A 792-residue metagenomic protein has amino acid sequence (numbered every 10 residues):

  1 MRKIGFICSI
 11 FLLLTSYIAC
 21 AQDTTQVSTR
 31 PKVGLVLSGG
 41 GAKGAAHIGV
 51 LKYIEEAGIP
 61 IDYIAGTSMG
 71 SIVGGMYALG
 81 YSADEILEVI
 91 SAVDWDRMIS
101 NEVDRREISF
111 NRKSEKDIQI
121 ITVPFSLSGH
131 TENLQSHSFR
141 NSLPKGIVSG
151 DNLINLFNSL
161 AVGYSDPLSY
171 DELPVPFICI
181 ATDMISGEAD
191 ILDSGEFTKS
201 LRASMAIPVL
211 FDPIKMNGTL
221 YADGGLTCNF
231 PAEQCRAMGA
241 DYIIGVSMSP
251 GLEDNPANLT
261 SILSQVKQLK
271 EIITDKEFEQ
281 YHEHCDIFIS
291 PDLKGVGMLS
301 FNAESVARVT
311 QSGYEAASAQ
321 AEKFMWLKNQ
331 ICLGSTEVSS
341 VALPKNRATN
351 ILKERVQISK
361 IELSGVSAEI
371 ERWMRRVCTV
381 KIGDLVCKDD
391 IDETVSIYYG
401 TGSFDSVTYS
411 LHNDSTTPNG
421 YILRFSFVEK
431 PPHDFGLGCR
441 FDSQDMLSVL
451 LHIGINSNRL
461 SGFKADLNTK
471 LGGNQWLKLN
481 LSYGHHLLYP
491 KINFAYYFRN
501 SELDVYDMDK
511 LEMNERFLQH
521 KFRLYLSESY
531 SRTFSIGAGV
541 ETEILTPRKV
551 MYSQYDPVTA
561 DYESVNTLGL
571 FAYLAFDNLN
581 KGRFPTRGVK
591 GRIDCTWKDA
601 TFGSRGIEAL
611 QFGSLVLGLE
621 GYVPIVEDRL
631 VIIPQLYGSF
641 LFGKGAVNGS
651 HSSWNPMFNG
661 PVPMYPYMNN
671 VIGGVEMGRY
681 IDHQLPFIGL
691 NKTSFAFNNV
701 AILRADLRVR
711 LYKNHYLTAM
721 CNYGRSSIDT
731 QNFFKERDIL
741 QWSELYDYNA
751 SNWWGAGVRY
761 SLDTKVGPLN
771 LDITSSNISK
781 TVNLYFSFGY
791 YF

Functional and structural regions predicted by a protein language model:
M1-Q26, F640, W654: Bacterial Sec-dependent N-terminal signal peptides
A21-T67, G75-S396, G400-N413, Y421 (+1 more regions): Patatin-like phospholipase
A181-D183, D193, P291, L363-S367 (+7 more regions): Flexible glycine-/small-residue-rich
N258, D504-Y506, L545-Y552, R605 (+3 more regions): Outer-membrane beta-barrel and related beta-rich outer-membrane complex signature in Gram-negative bacteria
K388-D389, G400, S406-R583, E676-L685 (+2 more regions): Gram-negative/organellar outer-membrane beta-barrel architecture
L437-C439, F571-A575, L579-L711, A719-C721 (+1 more regions): C-terminal outer-membrane beta-barrel translocator/porin domains of Gram-negative envelope proteins and their
F733-Y791: C-terminal beta-signal and terminal closure region of outer-membrane beta-barrel proteins
